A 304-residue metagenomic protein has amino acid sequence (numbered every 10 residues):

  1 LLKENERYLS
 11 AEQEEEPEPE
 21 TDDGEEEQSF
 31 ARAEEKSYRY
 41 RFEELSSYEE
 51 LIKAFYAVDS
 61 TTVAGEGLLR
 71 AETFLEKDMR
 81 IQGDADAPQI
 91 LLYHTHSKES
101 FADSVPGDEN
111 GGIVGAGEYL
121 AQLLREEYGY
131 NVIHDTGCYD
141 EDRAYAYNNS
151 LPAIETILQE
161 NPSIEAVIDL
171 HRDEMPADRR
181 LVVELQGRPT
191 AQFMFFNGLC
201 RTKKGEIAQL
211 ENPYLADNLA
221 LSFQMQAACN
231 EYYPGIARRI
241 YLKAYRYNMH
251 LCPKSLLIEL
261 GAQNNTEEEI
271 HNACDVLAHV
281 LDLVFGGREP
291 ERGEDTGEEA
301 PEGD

Functional and structural regions predicted by a protein language model:
L1-L91, A102: Non-catalytic propeptide/linker segments at domain boundaries
E76, A85-A87, E127, S163 (+2 more regions): Extracytoplasmic
S97-S100, C138-D142, R172-A177, L199-K203 (+2 more regions): Solvent-exposed loop/turn segments at secondary-structure junctions within structured extracellular/periplasmic domains
D103-V183: Catalytic-core regions of hydrolytic enzymes
G107-G115, A144-N148, N212-A220, N264-N272: Soluble non-cytosolic domains of exported or imported proteins
P176-P213: A short, glycine/acidic-enriched catalytic loop
Y214-Y241: Active-site-adjacent substrate-binding region of metalloamidase/peptidase-like peptide-processing proteins
G235-D295: Active-site-adjacent mobile loop/cap segments within catalytic or ligand-binding domains
